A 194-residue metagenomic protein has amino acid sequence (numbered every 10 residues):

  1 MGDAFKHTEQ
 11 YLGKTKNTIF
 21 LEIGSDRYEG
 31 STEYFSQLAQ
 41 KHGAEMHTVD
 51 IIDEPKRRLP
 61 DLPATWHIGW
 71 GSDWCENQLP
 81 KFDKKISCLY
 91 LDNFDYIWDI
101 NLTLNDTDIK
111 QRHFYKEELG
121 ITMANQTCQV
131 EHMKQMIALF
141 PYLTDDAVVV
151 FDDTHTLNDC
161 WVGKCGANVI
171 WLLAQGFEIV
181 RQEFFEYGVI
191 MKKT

Functional and structural regions predicted by a protein language model:
M1-T194: A short alpha-helical cap/connector motif
